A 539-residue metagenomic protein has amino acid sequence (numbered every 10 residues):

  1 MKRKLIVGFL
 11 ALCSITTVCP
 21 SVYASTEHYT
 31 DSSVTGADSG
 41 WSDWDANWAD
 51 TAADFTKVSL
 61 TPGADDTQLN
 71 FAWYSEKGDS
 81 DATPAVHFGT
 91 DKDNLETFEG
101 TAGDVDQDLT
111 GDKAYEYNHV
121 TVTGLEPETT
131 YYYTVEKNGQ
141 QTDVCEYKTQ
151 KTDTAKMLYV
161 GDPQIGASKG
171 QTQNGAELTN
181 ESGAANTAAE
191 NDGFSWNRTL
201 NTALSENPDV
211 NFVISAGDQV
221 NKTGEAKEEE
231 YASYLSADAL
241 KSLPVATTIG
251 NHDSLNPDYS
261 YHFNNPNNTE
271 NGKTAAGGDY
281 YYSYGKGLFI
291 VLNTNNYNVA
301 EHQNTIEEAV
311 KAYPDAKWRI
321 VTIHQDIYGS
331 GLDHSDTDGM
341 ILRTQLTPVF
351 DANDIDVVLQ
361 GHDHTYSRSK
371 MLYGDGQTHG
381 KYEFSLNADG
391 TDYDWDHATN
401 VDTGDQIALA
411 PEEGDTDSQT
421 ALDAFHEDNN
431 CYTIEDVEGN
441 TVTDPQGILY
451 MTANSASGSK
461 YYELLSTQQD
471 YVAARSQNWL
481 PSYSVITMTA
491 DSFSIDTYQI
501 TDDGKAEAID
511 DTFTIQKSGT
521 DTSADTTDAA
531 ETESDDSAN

Functional and structural regions predicted by a protein language model:
K2-Y23: Sec-dependent N-terminal signal peptides of Gram-positive bacterial secreted proteins and lipoproteins
T16-S32, N539: Sec-dependent signal peptide cleavage junction
H28-T248, S254-A275, A300-K311, T337-N353: Divalent metal-dependent phosphoesterase catalytic cores across multiple superfamilies
S32-T35, T522-N539: Ser/Thr/Gly/Pro-rich low-complexity, disordered linker/stalk segments of secreted and cell-surface proteins
E116-V122, T130-K151, T172, L178-N186 (+6 more regions): Extended active-site neighborhood of metal-dependent phosphoesterases/phosphodiesterases
Y159-G161, F212-D218, V245-N251, L292-N293 (+3 more regions): Active-site neighborhood of phospho(di)ester-bond hydrolases with catalytic His/Asp-centered motifs
I165-K169, V220-G224, N251-P257, N298-A300 (+3 more regions): Active-site environment of divalent metal-dependent phosphoester hydrolases
G217-V220, Y313-D333: Short acidic, glycine-rich surface-loop motifs adjacent to enzyme active sites
